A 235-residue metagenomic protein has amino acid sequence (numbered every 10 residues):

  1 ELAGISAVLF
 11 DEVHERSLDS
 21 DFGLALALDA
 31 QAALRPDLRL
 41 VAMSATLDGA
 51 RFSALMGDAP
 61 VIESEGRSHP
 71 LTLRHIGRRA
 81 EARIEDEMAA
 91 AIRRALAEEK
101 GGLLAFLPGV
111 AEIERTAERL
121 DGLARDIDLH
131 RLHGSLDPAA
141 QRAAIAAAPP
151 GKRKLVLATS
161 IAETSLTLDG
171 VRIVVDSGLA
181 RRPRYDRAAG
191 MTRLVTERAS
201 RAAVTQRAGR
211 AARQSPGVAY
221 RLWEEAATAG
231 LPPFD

Functional and structural regions predicted by a protein language model:
E1-D235: P-loop NTPase motor module signature
